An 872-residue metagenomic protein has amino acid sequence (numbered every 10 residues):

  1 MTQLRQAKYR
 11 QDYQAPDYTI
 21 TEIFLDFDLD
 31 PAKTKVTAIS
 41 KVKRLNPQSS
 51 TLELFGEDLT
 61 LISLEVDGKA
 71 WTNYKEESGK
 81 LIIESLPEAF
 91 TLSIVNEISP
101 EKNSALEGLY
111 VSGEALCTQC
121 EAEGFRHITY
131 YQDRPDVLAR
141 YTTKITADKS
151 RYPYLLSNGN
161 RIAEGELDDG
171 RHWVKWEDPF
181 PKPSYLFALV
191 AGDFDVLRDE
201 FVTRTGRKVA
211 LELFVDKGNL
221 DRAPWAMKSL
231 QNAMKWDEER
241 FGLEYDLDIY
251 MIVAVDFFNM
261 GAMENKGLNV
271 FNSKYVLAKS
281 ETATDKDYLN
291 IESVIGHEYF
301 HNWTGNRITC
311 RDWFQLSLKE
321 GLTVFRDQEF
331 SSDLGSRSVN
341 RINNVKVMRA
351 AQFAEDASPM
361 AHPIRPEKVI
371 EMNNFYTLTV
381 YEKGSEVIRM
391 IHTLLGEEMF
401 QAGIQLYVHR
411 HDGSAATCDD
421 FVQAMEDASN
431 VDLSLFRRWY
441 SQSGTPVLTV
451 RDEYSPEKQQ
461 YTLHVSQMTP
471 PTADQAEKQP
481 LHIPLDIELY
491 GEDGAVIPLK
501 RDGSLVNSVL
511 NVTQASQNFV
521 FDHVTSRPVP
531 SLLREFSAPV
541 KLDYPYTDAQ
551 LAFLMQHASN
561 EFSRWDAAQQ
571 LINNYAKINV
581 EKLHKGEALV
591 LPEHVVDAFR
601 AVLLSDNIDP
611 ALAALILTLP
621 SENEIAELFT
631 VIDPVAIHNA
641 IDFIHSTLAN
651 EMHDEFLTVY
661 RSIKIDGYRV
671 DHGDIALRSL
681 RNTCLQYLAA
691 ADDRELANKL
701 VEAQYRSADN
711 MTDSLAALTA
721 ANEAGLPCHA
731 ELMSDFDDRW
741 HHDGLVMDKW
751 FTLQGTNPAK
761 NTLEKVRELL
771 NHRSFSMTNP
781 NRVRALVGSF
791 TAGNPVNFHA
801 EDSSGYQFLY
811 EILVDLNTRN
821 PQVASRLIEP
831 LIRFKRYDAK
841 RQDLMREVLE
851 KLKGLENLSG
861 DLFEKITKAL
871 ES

Functional and structural regions predicted by a protein language model:
M1-K35, Y110-Q119, R126, Y131 (+2 more regions): N-terminal, polar/Ser/Thr-rich
I39-D58, Y130-D133, A139-D148, D419 (+1 more regions): Surface-exposed beta-strand/loop patches in extracellular or lumenal glycoproteins
L45-S112, D133, D169-G170, V174 (+1 more regions): A surface-exposed beta-strand-loop module
T60-D67, D432-L435, T445-L532, A649 (+1 more regions): Beta-strand-rich binding/interaction modules
V95-R198, E561-R564: Extended, low-hydrophobicity, Ser/Thr/Pro/Gly-biased non-transmembrane segments
I98-A105, P470-P471, F536-K541: Short acidic/polar inter-strand loop motif in beta-rich domains
W176, R204-K458, T462-V465: Hydrophobic alpha-helical and helix-loop surface patches within well-folded domains that function as non-catalytic
A350, T377, D522-S872: Long, ordered, helix-rich scaffold segments
